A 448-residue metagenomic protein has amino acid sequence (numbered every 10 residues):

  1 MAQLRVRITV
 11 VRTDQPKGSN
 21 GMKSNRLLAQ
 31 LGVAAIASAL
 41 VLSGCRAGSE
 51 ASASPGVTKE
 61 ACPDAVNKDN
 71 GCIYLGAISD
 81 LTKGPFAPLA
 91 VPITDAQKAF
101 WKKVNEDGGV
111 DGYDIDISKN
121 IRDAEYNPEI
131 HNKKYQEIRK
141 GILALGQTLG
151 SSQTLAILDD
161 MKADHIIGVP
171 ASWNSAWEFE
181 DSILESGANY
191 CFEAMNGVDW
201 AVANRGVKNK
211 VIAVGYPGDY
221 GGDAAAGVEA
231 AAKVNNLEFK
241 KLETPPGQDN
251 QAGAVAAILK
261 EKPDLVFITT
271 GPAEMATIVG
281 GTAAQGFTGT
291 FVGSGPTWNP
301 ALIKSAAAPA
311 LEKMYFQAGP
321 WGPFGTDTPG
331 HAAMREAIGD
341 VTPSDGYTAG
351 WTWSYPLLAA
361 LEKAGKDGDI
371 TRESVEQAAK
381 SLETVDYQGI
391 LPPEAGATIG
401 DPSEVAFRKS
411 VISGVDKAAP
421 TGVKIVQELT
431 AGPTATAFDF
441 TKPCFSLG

Functional and structural regions predicted by a protein language model:
N25, E60-A61, P88-D95, G108-E178 (+3 more regions): Beta-alpha junction/loop-to-helix N-cap segments that form part of ligand/metal-binding clefts
C45-P55: Bacterial lipoprotein signal-peptidase II cleavage site
G56-K98, N120-P128, G150, G215-D223 (+1 more regions): Extracytoplasmic "Venus flytrap"
I138-S151, V169-A171, V211-G215, K262-P272 (+3 more regions): Periplasmic-binding protein-like
I183-P246, L265: An alpha-beta-alpha
A225-W321: Extracellular/periplasmic bilobed ligand-binding domains
T282-W353, G365, T441-F445: Extracellular/periplasmic periplasmic-binding protein-like sensory domains
D340-Y347, L358-K424: Segments of small-molecule ligand-sensing domains
